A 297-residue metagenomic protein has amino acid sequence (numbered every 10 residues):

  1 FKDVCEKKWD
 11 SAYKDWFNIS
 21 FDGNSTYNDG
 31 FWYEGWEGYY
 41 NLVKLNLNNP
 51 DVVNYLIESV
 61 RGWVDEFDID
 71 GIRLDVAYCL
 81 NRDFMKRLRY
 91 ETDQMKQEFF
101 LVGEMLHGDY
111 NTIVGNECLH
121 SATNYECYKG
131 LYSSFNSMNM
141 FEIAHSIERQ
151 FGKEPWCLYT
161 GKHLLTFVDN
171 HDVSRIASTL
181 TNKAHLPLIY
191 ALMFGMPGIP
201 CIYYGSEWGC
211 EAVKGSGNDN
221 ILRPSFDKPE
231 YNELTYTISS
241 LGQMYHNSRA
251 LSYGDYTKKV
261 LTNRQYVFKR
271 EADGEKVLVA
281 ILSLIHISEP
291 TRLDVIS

Functional and structural regions predicted by a protein language model:
F1-G62, E66, L88, Q94 (+1 more regions): Substrate-binding/active-site clefts of carbohydrate-active enzymes
C5, R61, D65, D75-Y159 (+6 more regions): Active-site-proximal helices and loops of the catalytic beta/alpha 8
Y39-V53, D70-C79, S134, D172-N182 (+1 more regions): The substrate-binding groove and active-site-proximal loops of carbohydrate-active enzymes, especially glycoside
G71-R73, F100-V102, L165-T166, C201: Structural preference for beta-strand elements that scaffold enzyme active sites
M193, P197-E211: Substrate-binding cleft of secreted/luminal carbohydrate-active enzymes
G254-E275: Surface beta-strand/loop "capping" patches
K276-L282: Short, well-ordered beta-strand segments enriched in hydrophobic/aromatic residues
I285-I296: Single conserved hydrophobic/aromatic residue that forms the stacking wall/gate of nucleotide- or nucleobase-binding
